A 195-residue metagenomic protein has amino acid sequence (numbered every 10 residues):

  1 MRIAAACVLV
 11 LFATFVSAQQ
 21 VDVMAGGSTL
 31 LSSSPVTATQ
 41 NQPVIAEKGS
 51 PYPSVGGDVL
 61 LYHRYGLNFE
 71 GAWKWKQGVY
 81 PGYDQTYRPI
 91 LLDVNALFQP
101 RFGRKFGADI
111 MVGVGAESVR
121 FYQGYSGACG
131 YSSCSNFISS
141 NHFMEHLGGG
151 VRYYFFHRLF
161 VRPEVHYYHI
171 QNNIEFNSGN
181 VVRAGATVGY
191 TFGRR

Functional and structural regions predicted by a protein language model:
R2-V8: Sec-dependent signal peptide recognition, specifically the positively charged N-region followed immediately by
A13-F15: N-terminal signal peptide c-region/cleavage motif recognized by signal peptidases
V23-L31, E70-K74, G115, R162-H169: Transmembrane beta-strand segments that form the barrel wall of outer-membrane beta-barrel proteins
L30-S54, S140-N141: Surface-exposed strand-loop-strand hairpins of Gram-negative outer-membrane beta-barrel proteins
T37-N41, V79, G130-S135, H169-I170: Extracytoplasmic loops and strand-loop junctions of Gram-negative outer membrane beta-barrel proteins
P43-G49, P81-P89, S133-N141, F176-V181: Replace "Gram-negative outer membrane beta-barrel proteins" with "bacterial and organellar outer membrane beta-barrel
S54-G130, H142-F143, Y153, H157 (+2 more regions): Gram-negative (and chloroplast) outer-membrane scaffold detector with strong preference for beta-barrel transmembrane
